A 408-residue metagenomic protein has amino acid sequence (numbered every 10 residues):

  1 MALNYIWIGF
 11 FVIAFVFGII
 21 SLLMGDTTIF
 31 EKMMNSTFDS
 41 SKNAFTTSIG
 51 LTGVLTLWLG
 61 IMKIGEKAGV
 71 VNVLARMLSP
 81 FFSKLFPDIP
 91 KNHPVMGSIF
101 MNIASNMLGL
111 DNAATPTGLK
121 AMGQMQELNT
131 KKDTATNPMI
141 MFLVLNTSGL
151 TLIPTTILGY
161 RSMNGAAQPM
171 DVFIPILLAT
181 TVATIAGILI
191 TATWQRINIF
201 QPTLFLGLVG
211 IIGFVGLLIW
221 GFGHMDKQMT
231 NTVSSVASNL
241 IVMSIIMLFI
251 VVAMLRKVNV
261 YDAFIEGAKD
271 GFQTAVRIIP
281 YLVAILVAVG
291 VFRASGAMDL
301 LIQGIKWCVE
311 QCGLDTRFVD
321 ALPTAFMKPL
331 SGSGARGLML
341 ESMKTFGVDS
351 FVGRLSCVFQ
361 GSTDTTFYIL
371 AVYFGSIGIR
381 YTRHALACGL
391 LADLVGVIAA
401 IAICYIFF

Functional and structural regions predicted by a protein language model:
M1-G53, G159-F292, Q311-C312, H384-F408: Signature of multi-pass transmembrane helix bundles
A2, I6, P90, G97-I99 (+5 more regions): Generic hydrophobic alpha-helical membrane-segment signal
Y5, K32, A44, G60 (+10 more regions): Hydrophobic alpha-helical context, especially transmembrane and signal-peptide helices
V12, V16, W58, K67 (+7 more regions): Short glycine/serine/threonine-biased micro-segments
M24, L85-I89, E127-K132, N164: Alpha-helix termini
F30-E127, R256-T345: Membrane-embedded alpha-helical segments and adjacent helix-loop junctions characteristic of multi-pass solute
N35-F38, F45, P94-M96, K131-M139 (+2 more regions): Hydrophobic alpha-helical segments, principally membrane-spanning helices and signal/leader peptides
A113-A114, A121-Y160, A166-R196, L322-F408: C-terminal transmembrane helix pair
